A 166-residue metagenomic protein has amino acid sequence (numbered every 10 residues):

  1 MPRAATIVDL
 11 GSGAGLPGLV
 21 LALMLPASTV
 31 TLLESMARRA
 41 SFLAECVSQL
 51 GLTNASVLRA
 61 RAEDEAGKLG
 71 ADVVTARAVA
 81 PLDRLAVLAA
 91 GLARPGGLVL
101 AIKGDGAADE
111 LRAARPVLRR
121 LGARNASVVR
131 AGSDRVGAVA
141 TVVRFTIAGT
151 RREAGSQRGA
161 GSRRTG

Functional and structural regions predicted by a protein language model:
R3-G13: Conserved class I S-adenosyl-L-methionine
T6, L25-G166: S-adenosylmethionine
S12, L16, R38-R39: Hydrophobic alpha-helical segments of small multi-pass membrane proteins
A14-A27: Conserved SAM-binding loop of SAM-dependent methyltransferases across substrates and taxa, primarily the Class I
